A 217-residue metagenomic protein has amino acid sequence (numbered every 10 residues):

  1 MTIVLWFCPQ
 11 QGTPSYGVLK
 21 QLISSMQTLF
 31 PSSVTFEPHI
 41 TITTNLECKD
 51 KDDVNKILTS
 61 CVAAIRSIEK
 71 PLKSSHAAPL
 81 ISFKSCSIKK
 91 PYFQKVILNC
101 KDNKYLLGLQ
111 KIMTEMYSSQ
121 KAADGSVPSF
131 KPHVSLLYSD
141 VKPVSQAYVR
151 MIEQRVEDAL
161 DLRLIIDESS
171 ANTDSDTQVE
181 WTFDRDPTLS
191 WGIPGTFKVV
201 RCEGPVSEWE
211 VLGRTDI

Functional and structural regions predicted by a protein language model:
M1-S82, N103-T196, E203-I217: Basic, often amphipathic N-terminal segments
C86: Acidic/His metal-coordination segments adjacent to aromatic residues that form catalytic metal sites in metalloenzymes
K90-Y92: Intrinsically disordered, low-complexity acidic/Ser/Pro/Gln-rich regions of eukaryotic scaffold/adaptor proteins
